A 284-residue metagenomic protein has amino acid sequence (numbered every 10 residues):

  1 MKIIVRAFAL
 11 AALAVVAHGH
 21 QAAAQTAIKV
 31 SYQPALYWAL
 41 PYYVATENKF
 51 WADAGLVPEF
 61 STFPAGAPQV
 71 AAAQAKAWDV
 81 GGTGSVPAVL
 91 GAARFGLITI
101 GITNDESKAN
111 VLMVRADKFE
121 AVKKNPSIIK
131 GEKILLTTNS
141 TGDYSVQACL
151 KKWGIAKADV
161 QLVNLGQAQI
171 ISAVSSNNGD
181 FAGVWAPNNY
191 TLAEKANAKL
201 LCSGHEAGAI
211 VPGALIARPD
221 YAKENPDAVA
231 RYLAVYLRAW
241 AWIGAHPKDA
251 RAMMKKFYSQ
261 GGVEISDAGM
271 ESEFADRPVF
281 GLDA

Functional and structural regions predicted by a protein language model:
K2-L10: Sec-dependent signal peptide recognition, specifically the positively charged N-region followed immediately by
L13-A22: C-terminal segment of classical bacterial N-terminal signal peptides
Q25-A156, Q161-G166, D180-P187, L200-S203 (+1 more regions): Short, glycine-/small- and polar/acidic-enriched structural segments that line small-molecule recognition paths
Y32, D105-L112, K195-Y221, L233 (+1 more regions): Periplasmic-binding protein-like
E47, Q74, A93, K151-I155 (+4 more regions): Sec-exported extracytoplasmic/periplasmic mature domains
F60, N164, I171-A182, L192-L201 (+4 more regions): A residue-level marker of the well-folded mature domains of exported/periplasmic proteins
A77-G82, S175-G179, R277-A284: Short amphipathic alpha-helical segments at helix boundaries and their inter-helical linkers
K223-A284: Secondary-structure end/capping motifs
